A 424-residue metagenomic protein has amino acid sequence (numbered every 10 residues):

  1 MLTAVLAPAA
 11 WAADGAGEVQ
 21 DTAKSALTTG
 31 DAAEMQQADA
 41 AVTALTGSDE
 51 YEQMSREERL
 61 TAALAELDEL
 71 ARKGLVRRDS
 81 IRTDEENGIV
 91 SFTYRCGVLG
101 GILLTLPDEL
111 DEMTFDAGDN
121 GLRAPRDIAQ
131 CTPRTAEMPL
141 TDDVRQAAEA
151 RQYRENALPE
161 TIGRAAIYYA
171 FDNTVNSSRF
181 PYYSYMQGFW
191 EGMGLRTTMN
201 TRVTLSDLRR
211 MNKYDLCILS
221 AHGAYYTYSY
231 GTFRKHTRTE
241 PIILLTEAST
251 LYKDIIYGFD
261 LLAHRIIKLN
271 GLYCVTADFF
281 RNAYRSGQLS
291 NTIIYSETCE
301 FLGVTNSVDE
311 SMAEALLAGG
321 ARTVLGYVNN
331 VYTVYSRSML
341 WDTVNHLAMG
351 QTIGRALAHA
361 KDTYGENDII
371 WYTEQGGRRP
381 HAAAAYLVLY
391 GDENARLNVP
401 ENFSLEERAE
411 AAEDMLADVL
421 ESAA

Functional and structural regions predicted by a protein language model:
V5-A16: Sec-dependent signal peptide cleavage junction
V19-R78, R82: Short Lys/Arg-enriched alpha/beta "domain-start" segment
L27-T28, T46-E57, Y168-S177, E297-V304 (+1 more regions): Second-shell loop/turn segments in exported
D31, Q37-D49, A62-E66, Q130-D254 (+1 more regions): A domain-level signal for caspase-like cysteine endopeptidase catalytic cores and their zymogen-processing architecture
D79-R164, G303: Structured catalytic cores of large enzymes
A165-Y169, L216-S220, T292-E297, T323-Y327: Structural recognition of the beta-strand scaffold that forms the well-ordered cores of secreted hydrolase catalytic
Y226-R322: Cysteine protease catalytic core and zymogen-processing segment of caspase-like enzymes
I293-A423: Active-site-proximal C-terminal subdomain of hydrolase catalytic domains
